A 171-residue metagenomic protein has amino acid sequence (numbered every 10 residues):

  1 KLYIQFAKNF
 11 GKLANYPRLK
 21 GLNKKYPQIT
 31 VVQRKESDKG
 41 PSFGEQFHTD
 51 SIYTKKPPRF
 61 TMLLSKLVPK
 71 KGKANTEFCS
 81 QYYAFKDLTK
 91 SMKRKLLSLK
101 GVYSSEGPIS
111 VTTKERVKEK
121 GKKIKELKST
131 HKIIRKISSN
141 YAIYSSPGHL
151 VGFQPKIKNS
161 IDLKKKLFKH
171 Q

Functional and structural regions predicted by a protein language model:
K1-Q171: Non-heme Fe(II) oxygenase catalytic core, chiefly the N-lobe of the double-stranded beta-helix
